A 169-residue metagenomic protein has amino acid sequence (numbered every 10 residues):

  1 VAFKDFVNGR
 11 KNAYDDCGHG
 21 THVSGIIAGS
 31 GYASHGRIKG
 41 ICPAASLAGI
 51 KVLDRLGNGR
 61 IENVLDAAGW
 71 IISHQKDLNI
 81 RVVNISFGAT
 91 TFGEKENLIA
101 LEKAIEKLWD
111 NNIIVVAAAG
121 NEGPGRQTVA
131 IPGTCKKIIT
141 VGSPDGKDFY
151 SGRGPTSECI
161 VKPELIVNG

Functional and structural regions predicted by a protein language model:
V1-A2, R10-E62, K76-R81, T134-K137 (+1 more regions): Subtilisin-like serine protease catalytic core
V7-Y14, Y32, V64, T90-E96 (+2 more regions): Active-site-adjacent substrate-recognition loops and nearby beta-strands within hydrolase catalytic domains
A28-Y32, G69-K76, E106-D110, S143: Sec-exported extracytoplasmic/periplasmic mature domains
A48, I114-V116, T140: Structural detector of well-ordered beta-strand residues that form the stable sheet scaffold of enzyme domains
G69-E96, A118-A119: Short acidic, glycine-rich surface-loop motifs adjacent to enzyme active sites
N84-I85, W109, V115-A119, S143: General beta-strand structural signal in soluble alpha/beta enzymes
N97-V115: Catalytic-core regions built around general acid/base machinery
